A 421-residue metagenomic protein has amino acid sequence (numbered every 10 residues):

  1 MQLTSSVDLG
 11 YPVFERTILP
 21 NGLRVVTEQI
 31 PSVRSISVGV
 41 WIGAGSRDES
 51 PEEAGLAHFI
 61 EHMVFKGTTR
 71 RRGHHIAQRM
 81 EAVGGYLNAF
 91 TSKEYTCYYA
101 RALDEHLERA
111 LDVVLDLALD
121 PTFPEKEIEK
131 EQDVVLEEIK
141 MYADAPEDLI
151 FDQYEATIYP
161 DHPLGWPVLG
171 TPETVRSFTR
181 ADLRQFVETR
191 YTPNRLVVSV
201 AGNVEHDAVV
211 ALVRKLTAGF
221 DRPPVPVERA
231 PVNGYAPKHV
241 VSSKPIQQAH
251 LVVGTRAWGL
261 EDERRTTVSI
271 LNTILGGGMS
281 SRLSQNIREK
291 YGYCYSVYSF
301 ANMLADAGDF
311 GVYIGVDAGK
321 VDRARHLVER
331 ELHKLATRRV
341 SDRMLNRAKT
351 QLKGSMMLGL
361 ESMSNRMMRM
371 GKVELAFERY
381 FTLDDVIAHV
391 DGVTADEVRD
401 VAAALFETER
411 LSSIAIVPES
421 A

Functional and structural regions predicted by a protein language model:
Q2, P12-F14, I18, Q29 (+7 more regions): Charge-rich, well-structured scaffold segments of protease-associated domains
S6-L9: Short loop/turn motifs at secondary-structure junctions and domain boundaries
G22, Q29-A82, Y154, Y191 (+2 more regions): Active/ligand-binding-proximal structured segments within catalytic/core domains that scaffold catalytic residues
